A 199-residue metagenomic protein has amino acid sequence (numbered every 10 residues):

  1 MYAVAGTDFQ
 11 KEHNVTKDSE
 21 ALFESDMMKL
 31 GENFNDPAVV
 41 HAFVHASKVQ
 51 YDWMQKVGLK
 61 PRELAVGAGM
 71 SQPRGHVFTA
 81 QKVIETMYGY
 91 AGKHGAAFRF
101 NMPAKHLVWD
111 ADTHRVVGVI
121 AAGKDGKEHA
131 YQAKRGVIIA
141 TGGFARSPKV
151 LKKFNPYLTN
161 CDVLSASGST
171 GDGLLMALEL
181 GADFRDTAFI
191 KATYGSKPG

Functional and structural regions predicted by a protein language model:
M1-A97, N101-H106, H114, K152: Conserved N-terminal/central alpha/beta ligand/cofactor-binding core
N35, A91, D110-T113, E128-Q132 (+1 more regions): Solvent-exposed alpha-helices and their adjacent loops that cap or buttress functional pockets in soluble metabolic
F78, P198-G199: Short glycine/threonine-rich loop-to-helix capping motif typified by GTGT followed within a few residues by an Asp-Pro
H106-V108, A121, G126: Nucleotide/pyrophosphate-binding catalytic subdomain
H114-I120: Short, hydrophobic/aromatic-rich segments at coil-to-beta transitions
K124-E128, Q132-K197: Glycine-rich loop(s) and the adjacent beta-strand/alpha-helix scaffold that form part
